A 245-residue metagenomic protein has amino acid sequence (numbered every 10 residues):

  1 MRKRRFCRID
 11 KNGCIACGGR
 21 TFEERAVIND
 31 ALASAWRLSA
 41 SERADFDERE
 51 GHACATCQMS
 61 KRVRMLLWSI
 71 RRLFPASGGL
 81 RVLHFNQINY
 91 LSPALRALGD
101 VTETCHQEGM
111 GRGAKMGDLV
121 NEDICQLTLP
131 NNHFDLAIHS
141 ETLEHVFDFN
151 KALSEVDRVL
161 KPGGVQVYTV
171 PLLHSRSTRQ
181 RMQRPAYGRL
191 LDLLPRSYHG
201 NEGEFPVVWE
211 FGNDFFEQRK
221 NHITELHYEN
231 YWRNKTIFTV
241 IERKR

Functional and structural regions predicted by a protein language model:
R2-G78: N-terminal juxtadomain amphipathic helix that follows a signal peptide/anchor or precedes a small N-terminal auxiliary
R5-N12, A16-G19, N150-D157, K161-R245: S-adenosyl-L-methionine-dependent methyltransferase catalytic module, highlighting the catalytic core
E23-E24, V63-R64, Y90-A94, G111 (+2 more regions): Short catalytic/ligand-binding loop motif for oxyanion handling, primarily in non-cytosolic enzymes, centered on
G79-Q126: Class I SAM-dependent methyltransferase SAM/SAH-binding core
G111-A114, N132, G163: Glycine-centered loop/turn motifs
I124-A137: A short acidic, Gly/Pro-enriched loop at the edge of an enzyme's catalytic core that lines a small-molecule cofactor
L136-F147: A short SAM/SAH-binding and catalytic strip from SAM-dependent methyltransferases
